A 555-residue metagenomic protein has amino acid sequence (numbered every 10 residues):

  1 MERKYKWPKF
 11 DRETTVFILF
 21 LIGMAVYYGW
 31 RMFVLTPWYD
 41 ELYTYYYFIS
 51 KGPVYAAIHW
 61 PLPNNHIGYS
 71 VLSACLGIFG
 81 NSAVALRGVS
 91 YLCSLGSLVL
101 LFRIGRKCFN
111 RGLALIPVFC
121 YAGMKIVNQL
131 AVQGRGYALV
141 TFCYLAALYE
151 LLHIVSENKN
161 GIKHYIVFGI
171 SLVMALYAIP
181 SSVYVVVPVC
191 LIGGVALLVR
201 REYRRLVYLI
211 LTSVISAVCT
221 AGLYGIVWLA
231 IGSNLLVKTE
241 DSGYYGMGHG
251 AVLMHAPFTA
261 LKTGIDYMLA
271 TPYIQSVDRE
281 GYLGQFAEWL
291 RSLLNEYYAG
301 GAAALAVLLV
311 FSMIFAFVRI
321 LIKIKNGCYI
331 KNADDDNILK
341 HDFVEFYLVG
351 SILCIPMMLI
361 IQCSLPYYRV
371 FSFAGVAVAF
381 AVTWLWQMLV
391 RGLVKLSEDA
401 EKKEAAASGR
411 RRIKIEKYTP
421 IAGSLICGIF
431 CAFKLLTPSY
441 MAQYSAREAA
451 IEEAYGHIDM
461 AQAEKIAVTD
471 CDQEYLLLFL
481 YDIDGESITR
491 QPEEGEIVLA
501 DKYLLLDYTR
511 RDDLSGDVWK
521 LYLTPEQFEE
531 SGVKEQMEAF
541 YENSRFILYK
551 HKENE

Functional and structural regions predicted by a protein language model:
M1-F10, I322-H341, L393-I415: Membrane-interfacial, low-structure loops and terminal tails that flank and connect transmembrane helices in multi-pass
K6, I426-I429: N-terminal leader/targeting signatures
T15-E157, K163-V390, T419, G428-E526 (+1 more regions): Membrane-proximal helix-loop-helix interfaces that form the catalytic/acceptor-binding platform of multi-pass membrane
R410-K414, I421, I426: Short, low-complexity disordered leader/linker segments with a strong preference for bacterial N-terminal type II
P525-E538: Low-complexity, intrinsically disordered Gly/Pro/Thr-rich segments
Y541: Active-site capping/gating segments
R545-E553: Core SAM-dependent methyltransferase catalytic element
